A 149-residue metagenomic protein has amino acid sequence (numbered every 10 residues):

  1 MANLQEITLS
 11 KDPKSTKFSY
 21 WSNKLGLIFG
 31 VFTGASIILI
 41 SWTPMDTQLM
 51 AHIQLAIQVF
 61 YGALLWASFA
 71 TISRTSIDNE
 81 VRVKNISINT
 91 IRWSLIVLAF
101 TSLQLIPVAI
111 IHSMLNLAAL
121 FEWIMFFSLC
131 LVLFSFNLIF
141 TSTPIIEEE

Functional and structural regions predicted by a protein language model:
M1-N23, A70-D78: Internal transmembrane alpha-helix with an interfacial aromatic "cap," most often the third helix
N3, I40-S41, L133-N137: Structural signal for membrane-spanning alpha-helices in multi-pass inner-membrane proteins, emphasizing helix cores
N3, V31-G34, C130: Amphipathic, well-ordered alpha-helical segments in soluble domains
T8, S15, S19, G30-A35 (+3 more regions): Residue-level signal for well-ordered alpha-helical segments
K17-V31, I53, I57-F60, L64 (+3 more regions): Hydrophobic alpha-helical segments of membrane proteins, primarily the transmembrane helices and their short helical
G30-D78: Membrane-proximal helix-loop-helix units in multi-pass membrane proteins
F69-E149: Terminal transmembrane helical module of multi-pass membrane proteins
